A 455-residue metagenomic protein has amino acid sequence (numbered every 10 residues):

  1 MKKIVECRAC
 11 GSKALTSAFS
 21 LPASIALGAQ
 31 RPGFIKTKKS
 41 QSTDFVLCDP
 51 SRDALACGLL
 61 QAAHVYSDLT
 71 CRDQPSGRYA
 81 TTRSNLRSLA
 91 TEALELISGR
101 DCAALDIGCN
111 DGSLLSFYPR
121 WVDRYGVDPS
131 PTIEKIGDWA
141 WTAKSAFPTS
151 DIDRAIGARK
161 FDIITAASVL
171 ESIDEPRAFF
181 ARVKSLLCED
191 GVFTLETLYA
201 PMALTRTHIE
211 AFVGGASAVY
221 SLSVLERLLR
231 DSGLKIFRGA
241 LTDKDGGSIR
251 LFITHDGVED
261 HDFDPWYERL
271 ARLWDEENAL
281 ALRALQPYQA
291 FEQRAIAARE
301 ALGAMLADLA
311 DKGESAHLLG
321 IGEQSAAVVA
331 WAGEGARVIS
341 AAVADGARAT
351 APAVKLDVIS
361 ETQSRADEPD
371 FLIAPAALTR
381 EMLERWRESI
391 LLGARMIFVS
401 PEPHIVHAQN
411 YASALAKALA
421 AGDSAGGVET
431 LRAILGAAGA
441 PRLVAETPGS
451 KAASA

Functional and structural regions predicted by a protein language model:
M1-T81, A240: N-terminal juxtadomain amphipathic helix that follows a signal peptide/anchor or precedes a small N-terminal auxiliary
A26-A29, L195-A218, L222-E226: Short, glycine-/aromatic-enriched active-site segment of Class I SAM-dependent methyltransferases
D101-N110, A316-L319: Conserved class I S-adenosyl-L-methionine
G112-T149, S340-A349: Class I SAM-dependent methyltransferase SAM/SAH-binding core
T165: A conserved beta-strand element that flanks and buttresses the S-adenosyl-L-methionine
R177-V192: A short glycine-rich, Lys/Arg-flanked "PGG" loop and its adjoining helix->strand segment in the class I
D190-L198, M396-P401: Conserved beta-strand signature within the Rossmann-like core of class I S-adenosyl-L-methionine
D245-R294: Flexible, glycine-/basic-rich loop-and-beta segments that form/coincide with the SAM-dependent methyltransferase
